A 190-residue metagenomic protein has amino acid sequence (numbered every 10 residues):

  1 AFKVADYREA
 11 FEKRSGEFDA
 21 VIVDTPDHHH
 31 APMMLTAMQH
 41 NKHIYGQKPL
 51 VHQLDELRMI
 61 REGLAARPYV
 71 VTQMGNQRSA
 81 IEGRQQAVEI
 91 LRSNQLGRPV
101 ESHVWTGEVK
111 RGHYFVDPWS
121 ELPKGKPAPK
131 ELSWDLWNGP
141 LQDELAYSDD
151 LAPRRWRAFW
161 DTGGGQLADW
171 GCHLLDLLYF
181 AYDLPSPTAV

Functional and structural regions predicted by a protein language model:
A1, R78-I81, L178: N-terminal Rossmann-like dinucleotide-binding module
A1-H43, H52-V71: N-terminal glycine-/serine-/threonine-rich beta1-alpha1-beta2 phosphate-ribose binding loop of Rossmann-like
Y7-R8, L57, R84, A152-F159: Active-site-proximal cap/loop segments of hydrolase catalytic domains
D24, Q47, G75-R78, Q166-L167: The substrate-binding groove and active-site-proximal loops of carbohydrate-active enzymes, especially glycoside
M33, E56-L57, G83, L174-L177: Alpha-helical packing segments of well-folded alpha/beta enzyme cores
H43, L50-G139: A contiguous active-site-proximal alpha/beta segment in oxidoreductase catalytic domains
P127, E131, D135-V190: Rossmann-like dinucleotide-binding domain that binds NAD(P)(H)
